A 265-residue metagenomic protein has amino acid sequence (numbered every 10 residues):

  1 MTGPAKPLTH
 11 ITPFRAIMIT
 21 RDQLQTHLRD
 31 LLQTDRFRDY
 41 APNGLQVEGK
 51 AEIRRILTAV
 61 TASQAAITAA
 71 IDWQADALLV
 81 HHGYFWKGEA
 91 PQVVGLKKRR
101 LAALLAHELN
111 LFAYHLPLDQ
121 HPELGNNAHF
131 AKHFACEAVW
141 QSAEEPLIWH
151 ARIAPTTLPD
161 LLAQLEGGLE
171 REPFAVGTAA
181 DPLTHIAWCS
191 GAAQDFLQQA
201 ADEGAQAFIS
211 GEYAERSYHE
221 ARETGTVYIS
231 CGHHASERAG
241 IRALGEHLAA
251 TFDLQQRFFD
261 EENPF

Functional and structural regions predicted by a protein language model:
A5-L8: Short, low-complexity intrinsically disordered segments enriched in A/P/G/S/L with frequent Arg, especially at protein
M18-F265: Active-site catalytic microenvironments in core metabolic enzymes, especially phosphate/sugar-handling
